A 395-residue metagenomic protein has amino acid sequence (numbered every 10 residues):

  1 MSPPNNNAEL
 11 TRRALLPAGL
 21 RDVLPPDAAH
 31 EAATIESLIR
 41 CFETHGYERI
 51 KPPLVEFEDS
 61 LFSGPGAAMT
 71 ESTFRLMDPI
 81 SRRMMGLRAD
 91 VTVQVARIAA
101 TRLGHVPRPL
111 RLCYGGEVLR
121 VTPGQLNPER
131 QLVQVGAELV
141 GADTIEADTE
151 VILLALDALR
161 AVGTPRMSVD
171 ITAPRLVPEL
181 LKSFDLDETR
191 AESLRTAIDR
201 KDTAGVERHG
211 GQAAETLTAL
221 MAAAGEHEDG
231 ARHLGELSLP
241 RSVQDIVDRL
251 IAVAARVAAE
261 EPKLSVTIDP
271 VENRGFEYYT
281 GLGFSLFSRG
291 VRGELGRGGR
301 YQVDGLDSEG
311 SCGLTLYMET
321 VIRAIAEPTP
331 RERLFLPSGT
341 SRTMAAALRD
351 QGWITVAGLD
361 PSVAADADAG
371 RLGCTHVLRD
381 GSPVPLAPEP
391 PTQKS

Functional and structural regions predicted by a protein language model:
M1-R88, V93, T149: TRNA-binding/sensing appendages of the translation machinery
A33-H45, F57, T92-L103, L112-T164 (+1 more regions): Positively charged, Gly/Ser-enriched RNA/tRNA-binding surfaces
P52-T70, T172-K182, E272-G281: Beta-rich nucleic-acid/ligand-interaction surfaces
S72-I80, D185-H209: Acidic, His- and aromatic-enriched active-site or binding-groove loops in soluble protein domains that engage sugars
P107-R108: Phosphate/dinucleotide-binding and metal-coordinating scaffold of catalytic cores in nucleotide-dependent enzymes
D143, A147-D148, D170-I171, V177 (+3 more regions): Cap/lid and interdomain-hinge subdomains that line or gate substrate/regulatory clefts in soluble alpha/beta enzymes
P165-V177, L194-R195, V266-N273: Short, surface-exposed recognition loops or helix-turn segments adjacent to catalytic cores
